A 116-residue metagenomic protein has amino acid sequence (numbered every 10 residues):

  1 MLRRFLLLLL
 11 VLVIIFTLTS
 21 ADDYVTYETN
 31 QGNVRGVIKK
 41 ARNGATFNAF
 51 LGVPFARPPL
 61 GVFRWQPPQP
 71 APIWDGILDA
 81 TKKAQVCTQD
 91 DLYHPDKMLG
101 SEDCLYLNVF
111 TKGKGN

Functional and structural regions predicted by a protein language model:
L2-R3, V13-N116: Non-catalytic accessory segments of hydrolases
L7-L10: Sec-dependent N-terminal signal peptides
